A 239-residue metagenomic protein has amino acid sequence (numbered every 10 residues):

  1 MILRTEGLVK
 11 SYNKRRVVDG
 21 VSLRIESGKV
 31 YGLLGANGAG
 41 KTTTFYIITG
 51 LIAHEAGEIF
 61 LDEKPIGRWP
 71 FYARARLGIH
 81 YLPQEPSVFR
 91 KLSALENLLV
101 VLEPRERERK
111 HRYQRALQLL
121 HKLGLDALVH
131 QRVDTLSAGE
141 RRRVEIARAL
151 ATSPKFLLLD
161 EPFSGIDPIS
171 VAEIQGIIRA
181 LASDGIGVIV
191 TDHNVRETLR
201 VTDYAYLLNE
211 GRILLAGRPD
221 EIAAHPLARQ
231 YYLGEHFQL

Functional and structural regions predicted by a protein language model:
L34-A36: The feature captures the beta-strand-to-loop junction immediately N-terminal to the Walker
P65-E85, R90, R109-Y113, H130 (+1 more regions): ABC ATPase NBD coupling module
K110-L128, Q175-R179, L227: Conserved ABC ATPase "signature" region
R132-L136, E140: Conserved ABC ATPase signature
S153: Conserved catalytic motifs of ABC-family nucleotide-binding domains
L157-E161: Catalytic Walker B motif of ABC-type/P-loop ATPase nucleotide-binding domains
